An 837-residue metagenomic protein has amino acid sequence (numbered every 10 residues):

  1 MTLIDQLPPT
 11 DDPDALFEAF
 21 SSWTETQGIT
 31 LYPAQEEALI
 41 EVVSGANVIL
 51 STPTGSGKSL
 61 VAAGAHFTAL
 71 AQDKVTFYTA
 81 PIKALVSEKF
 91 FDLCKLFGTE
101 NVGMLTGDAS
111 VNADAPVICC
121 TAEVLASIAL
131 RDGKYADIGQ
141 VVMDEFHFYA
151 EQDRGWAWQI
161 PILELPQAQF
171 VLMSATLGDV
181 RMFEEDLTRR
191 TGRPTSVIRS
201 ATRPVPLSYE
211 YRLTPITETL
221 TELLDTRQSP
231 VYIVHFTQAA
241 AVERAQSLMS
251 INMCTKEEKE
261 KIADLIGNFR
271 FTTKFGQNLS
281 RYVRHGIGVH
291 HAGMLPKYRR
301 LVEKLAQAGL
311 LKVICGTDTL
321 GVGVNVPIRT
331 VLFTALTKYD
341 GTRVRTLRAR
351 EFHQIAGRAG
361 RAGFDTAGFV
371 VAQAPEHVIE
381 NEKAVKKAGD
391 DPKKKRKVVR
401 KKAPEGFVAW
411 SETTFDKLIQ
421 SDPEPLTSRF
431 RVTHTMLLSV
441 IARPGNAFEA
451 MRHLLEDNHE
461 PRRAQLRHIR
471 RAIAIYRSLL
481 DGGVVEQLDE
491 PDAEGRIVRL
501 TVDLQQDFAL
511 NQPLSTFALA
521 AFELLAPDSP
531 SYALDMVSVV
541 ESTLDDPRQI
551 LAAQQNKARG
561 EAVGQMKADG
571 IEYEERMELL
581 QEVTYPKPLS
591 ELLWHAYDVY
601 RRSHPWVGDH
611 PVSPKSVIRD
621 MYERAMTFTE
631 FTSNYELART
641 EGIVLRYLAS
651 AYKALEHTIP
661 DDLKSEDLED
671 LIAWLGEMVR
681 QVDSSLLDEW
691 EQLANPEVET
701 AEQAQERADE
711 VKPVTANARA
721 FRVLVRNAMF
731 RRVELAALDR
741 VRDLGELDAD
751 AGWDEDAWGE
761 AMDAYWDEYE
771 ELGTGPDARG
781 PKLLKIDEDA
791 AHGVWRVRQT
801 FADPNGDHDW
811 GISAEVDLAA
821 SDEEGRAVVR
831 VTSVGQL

Functional and structural regions predicted by a protein language model:
M1-I40, S44-V48, K256-R284: Helicase-associated low-complexity/disordered flanking segments
S21, G28-V205, R212, P230-H235 (+1 more regions): Conserved P-loop/Walker A NTP-binding site and adjacent catalytic elements of P-loop NTPases
T79, S87, C94-G103, Q238-V313 (+1 more regions): Conserved C-terminal RecA-like helicase domain
D114-L130, H285-P296, L305-N325: Conserved two-lobed SF2 helicase motor
R212-F236, E243, R300-A308: Conserved interdomain hinge at the start of the Helicase C-terminal
G288, Q307-A308, K393-R798: Non-catalytic terminal extensions of ATP-dependent helicases
T330-F333, T337-Y339, R345-K386: Conserved segment of the helicase C-terminal RecA-like domain
A802-L837: Compact beta-sheet-dominated globular domain cores
